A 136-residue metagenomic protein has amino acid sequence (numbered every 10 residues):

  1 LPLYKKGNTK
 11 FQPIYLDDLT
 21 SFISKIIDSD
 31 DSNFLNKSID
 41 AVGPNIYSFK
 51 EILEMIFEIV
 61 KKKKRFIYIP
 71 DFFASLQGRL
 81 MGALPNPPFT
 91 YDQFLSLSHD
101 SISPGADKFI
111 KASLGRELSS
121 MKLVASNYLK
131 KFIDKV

Functional and structural regions predicted by a protein language model:
L1, K63-K64, G78, G82: Acceptor/aglycone-binding surface of glycosyltransferases and processive sugar-polymer synthases
L1-I14, F22-I26, S32-L35, D40: A conserved pocket-lining segment of Rossmann-fold NAD(P)-dependent short-chain dehydrogenase/reductase
K5, E58-K62, G115, I133: Residue-level recognition of short, structured coil/turn motifs that connect secondary structure elements
K6, G43, H99: Active-site donor-binding loop signature of nucleotide-sugar glycosyltransferases
K10-D17, I39-I59, Y68-R79, E117-S120: Substrate-binding strand-loop-helix patch in Rossmann-like NAD(P)-dependent oxidoreductase/epimerase domains
T20-D30, L53-I56, A125-Y128: Hydrophobic "lid"/C-terminal helical patch of Rossmann-like NAD(P)-dependent dehydrogenase/epimerase domains
I27-D31, K63, F132: A general structural signal marking secondary-structure boundaries and capping sites
F72-K135: A hydrophobic C-terminal alpha-helical subdomain
